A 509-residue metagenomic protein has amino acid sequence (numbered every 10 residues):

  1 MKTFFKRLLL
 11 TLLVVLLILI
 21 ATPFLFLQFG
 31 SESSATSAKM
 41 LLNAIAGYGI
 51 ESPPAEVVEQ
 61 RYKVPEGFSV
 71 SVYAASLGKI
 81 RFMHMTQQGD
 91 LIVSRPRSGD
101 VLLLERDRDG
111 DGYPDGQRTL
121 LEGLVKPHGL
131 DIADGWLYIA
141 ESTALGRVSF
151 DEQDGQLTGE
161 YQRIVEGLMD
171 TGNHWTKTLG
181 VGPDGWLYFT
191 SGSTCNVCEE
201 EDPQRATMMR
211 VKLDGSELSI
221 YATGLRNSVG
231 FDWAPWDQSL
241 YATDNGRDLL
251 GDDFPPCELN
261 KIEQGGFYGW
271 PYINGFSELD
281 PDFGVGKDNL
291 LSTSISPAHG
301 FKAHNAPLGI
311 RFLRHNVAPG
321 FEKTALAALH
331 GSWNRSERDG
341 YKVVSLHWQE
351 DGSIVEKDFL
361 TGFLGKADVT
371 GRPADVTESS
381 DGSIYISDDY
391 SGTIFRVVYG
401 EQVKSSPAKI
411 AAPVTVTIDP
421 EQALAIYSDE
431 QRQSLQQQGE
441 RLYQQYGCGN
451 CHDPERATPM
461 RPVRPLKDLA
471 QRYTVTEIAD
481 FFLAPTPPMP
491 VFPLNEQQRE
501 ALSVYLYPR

Functional and structural regions predicted by a protein language model:
F26-V64, T176, S193-N196, V211-S216 (+5 more regions): Beta-propeller domain segments
Y73-L77, R118-G123, I164-T171, I220-G224 (+2 more regions): Surface loop/turn motifs at the tips and blade-to-blade linkers of beta-strand repeat domains
A74, T417-D419, Q431-P454: Sequence/structural segment immediately N-terminal to covalent heme-attachment motifs in c-type and related
M83, L130, L179, S228-F231 (+2 more regions): Hydrophobic core register within WD40 beta-propeller blades
D90-V93, W136-I139, W186-T190, S239-T243 (+3 more regions): Conserved beta-propeller blade signature
Q117, K126, T143-G182: Asp-box/WD-like beta-propeller blade repeats and closely related beta-sheet repeat scaffolds
T119, E440, Q444, N450-L483 (+1 more regions): Gly/Gly-Pro-rich "capping" loops immediately C-terminal to redox-active cysteine motifs in periplasmic/lumenal
I384, Y390-T393, Y399-V403, P493-R509: C-terminal capping alpha-helices of c-type cytochrome domains
